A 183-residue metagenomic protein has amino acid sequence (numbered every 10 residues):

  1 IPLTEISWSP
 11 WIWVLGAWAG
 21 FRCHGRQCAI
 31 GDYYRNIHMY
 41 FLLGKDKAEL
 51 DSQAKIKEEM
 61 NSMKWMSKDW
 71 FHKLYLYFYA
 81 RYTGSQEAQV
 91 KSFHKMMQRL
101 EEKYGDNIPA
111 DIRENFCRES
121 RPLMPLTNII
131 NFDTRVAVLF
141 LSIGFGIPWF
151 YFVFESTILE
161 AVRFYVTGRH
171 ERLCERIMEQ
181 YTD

Functional and structural regions predicted by a protein language model:
I1-C28, L139: Multi-pass membrane catalytic core of lipid/isoprenoid biosynthesis enzymes
C23-H24, Y33-D183: C-terminal membrane-associated helical module and adjoining short loops/tails
